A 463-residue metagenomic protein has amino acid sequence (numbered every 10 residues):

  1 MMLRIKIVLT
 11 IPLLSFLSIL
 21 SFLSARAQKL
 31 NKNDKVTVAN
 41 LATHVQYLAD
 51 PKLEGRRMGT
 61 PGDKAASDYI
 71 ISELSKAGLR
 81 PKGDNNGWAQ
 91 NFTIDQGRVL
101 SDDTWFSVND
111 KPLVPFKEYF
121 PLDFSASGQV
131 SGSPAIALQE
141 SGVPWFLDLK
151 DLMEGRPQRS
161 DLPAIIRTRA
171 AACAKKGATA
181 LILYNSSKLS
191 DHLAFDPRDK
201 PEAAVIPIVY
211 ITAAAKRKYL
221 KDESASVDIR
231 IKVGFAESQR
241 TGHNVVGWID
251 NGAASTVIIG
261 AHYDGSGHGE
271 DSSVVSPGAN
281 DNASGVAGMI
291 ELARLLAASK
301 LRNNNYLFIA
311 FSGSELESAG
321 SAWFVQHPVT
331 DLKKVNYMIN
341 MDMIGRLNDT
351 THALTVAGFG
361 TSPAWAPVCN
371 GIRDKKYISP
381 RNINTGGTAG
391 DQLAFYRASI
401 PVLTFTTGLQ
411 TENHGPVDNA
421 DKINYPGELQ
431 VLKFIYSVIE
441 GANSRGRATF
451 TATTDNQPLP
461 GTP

Functional and structural regions predicted by a protein language model:
M1-K32: Bacterial Sec-dependent N-terminal signal peptides
A25-K82, S141-G142, L193, I249-A253 (+1 more regions): N-terminal hydrophobic or amphipathic helices/low-complexity stretches enriched in small/hydrophobic/Pro/Gly
K29, S107-S141, P197-G278, R294 (+1 more regions): Soluble metallo-hydrolase cores and metallopeptidase-like ectodomains found primarily in the secretory/periplasmic
K29-K35, P51-P61, T93, E154-A164 (+8 more regions): Second-shell loop/turn segments in exported
P51-R156: Noncatalytic luminal/extracellular "stalk/propeptide" segments of secretory-pathway proteins
K111-P207: Extracellular/luminal Protease-associated
P121, A254, L301, F311-L409: Metal-dependent peptidase/peptidase-like ectodomains
R294, T411-P463: His/Asp/Glu-rich mid-to-C-terminal helical/loop segments that flank catalytic regions of hydrolases
